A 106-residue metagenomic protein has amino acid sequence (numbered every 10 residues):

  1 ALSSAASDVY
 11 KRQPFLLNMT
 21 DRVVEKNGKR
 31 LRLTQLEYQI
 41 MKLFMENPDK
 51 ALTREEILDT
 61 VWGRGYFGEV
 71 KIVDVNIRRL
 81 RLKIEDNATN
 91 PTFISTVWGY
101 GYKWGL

Functional and structural regions predicted by a protein language model:
A1-A6, Y10: Single conserved hydrophobic/aromatic residue that forms the stacking wall/gate of nucleotide- or nucleobase-binding
K11-V23: Short boundary/linker motifs that mark transitions into or out of structured domains
D21-V23, G28-F93, V97-Y100: Positively charged, aromatic-enriched patches within helix-turn-helix-type DNA-binding elements, predominantly
Y102-G105: Conserved active-site beta-strand element of glycosyltransferases/polysaccharide synthases
